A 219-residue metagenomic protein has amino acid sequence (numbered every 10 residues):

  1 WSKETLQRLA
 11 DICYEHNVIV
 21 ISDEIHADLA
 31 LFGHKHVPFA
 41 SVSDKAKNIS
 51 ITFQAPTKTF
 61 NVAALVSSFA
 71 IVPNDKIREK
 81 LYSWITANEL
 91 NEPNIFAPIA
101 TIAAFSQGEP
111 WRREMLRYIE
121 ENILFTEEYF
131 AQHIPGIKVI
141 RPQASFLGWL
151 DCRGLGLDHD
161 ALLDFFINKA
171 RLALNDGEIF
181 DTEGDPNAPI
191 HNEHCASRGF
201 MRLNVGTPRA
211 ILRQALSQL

Functional and structural regions predicted by a protein language model:
W1-I19, H26-V62, N187-I190: Active-site pre-lysine segment of PLP-dependent enzymes
E4-D11, K76, E121, F125-E128 (+4 more regions): Alpha-helical scaffolding segments of alpha/beta enzyme cores, especially the outer helices of TIM-barrel or partial
V20-S22, L174-D176: Hydrophobic residues in well-ordered beta-strands that form the structural core
D44-E120, E128: Conserved core segment of the aminotransferase class I/II
A46, F165-L174, F180-L219: PLP-dependent enzyme catalytic core of the Aspartate aminotransferase-like
N74-D75, G154-G156, P208-A210: Helix N-cap motif at beta-to-alpha junctions
I95, I102, Y118-E127, V139-C152 (+1 more regions): Conserved glycine-rich beta-strand-loop-beta hairpin in the small C-terminal domain of fold type I
